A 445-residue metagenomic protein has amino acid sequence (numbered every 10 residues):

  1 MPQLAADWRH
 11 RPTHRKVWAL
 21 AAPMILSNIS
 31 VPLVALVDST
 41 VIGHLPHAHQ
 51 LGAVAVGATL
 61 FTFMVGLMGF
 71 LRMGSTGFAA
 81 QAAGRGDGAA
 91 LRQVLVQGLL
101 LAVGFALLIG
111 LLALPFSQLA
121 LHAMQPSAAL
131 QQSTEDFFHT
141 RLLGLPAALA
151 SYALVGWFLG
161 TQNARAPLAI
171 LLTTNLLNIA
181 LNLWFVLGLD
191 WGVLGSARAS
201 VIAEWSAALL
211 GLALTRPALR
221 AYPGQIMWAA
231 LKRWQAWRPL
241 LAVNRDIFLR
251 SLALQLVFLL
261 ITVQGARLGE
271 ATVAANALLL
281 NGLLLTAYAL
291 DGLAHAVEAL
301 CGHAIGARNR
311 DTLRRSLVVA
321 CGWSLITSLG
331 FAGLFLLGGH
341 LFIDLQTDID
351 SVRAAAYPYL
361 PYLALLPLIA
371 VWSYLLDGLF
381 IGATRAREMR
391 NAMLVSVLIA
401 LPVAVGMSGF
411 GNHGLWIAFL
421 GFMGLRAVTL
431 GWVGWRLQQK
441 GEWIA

Functional and structural regions predicted by a protein language model:
M1-A21, A79-P146, L177-A180, V186-R245 (+2 more regions): Short alpha-helical transmembrane segments in multi-pass integral membrane proteins
W8-L45, T59-F78, V103-G110, L145 (+4 more regions): N-terminal transmembrane alpha-helices
A19-D38, T140, S151, T174 (+4 more regions): Transmembrane helical elements of multi-pass membrane transporters/channels
P23, S27, F61-M68, F105-A106 (+10 more regions): Alpha-helical transmembrane segments of multi-pass integral membrane proteins
L33-G52, L121-A128, W184-W191, R245-F248 (+3 more regions): Helix-terminus/linker motif at the lipid-water interface of multi-pass membrane proteins
H44-H47, Q81, G160, L189 (+3 more regions): Membrane-helix boundary and inter-helical linker elements of multi-pass secondary transporters
L51-L111, A148-P167, A275-G339, S373-T384 (+1 more regions): Small-residue-rich hydrophobic transmembrane alpha-helices
L363-Y374, G378-A404: A late C-terminal transmembrane helix in Major Facilitator Superfamily
